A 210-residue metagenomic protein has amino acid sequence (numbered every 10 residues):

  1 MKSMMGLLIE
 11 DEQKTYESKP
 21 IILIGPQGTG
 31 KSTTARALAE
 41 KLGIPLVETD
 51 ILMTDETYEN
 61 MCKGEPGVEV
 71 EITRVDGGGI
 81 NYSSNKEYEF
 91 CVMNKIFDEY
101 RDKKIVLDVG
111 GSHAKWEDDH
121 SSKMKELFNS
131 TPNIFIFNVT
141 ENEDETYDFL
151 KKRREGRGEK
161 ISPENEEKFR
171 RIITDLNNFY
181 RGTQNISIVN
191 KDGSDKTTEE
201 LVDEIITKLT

Functional and structural regions predicted by a protein language model:
K2-Y16, A37, K41, K103-K104 (+1 more regions): NTP-dependent small-molecule kinase module
L23: Hydrophobic anchor at the beta1->P-loop junction of P-loop NTPases
P26: P-loop (Walker A) phosphate-binding loop of NTP-binding proteins
T29: ATP-binding Walker
S32: Walker A/P-loop
E40-T49: Post-Walker A helix-loop "phosphate-sensing" segment adjacent to the P-loop in P-loop NTPases
L52-H120: ATP-dependent small-molecule kinase phosphotransfer cores that center on conserved nucleotide phosphate-binding segments
F128-F179: A glycine- and Lys/Arg-enriched "phosphate-lid" helix/loop adjacent to the NTP-binding pocket of small-molecule kinases
